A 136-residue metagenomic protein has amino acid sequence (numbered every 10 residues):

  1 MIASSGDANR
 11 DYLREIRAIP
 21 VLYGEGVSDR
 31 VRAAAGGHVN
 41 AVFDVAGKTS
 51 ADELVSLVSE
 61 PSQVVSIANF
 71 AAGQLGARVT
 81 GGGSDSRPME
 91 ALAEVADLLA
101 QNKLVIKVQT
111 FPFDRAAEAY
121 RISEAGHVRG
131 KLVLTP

Functional and structural regions predicted by a protein language model:
M1-P136: Terminal helix/beta-alpha structural elements that buttress the NAD(P)+-binding lobe
